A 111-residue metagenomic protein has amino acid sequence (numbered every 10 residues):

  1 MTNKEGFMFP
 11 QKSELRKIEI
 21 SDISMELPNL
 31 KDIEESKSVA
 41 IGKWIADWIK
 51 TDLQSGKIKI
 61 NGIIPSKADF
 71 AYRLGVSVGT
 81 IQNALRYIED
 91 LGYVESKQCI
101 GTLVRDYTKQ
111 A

Functional and structural regions predicted by a protein language model:
T2-G79, N83-E95, I100, D106-A111: Extreme N-terminal segment that seeds HTH/winged-HTH DNA-binding domains in transcriptional regulators
